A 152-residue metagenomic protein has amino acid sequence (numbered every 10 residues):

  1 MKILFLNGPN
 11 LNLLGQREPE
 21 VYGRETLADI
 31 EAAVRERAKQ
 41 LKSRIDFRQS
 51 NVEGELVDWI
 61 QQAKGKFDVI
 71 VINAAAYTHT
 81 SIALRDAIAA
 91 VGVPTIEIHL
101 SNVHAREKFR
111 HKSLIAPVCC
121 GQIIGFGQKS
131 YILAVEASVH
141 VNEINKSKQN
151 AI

Functional and structural regions predicted by a protein language model:
M1-I3: Extreme N-terminal starter segment of soluble prokaryotic enzymes
P9-L11, A75-T78, S101-V103: Short glycine-rich anion-binding loops that position phosphate/pyrophosphate groups of nucleotides and phosphorylated
L14-A28: Glycine- and acidic-residue-enriched helix-capping/strand-helix junction motifs
R44-G54: Short beta->alpha junction loops
D46, I96, A105-Q149: Short, glycine-/small-residue-rich phosphate/pyrophosphate-handling segment
E55-W59: Short acidic active-site motifs
A63-I70: Short acidic/histidine-rich motifs immediately flanking catalytic phosphotransfer sites in two-component signaling
S81-V91: Short Gly/Thr/Asp-enriched flexible loops that form oxyanion-binding sites at enzyme active sites
